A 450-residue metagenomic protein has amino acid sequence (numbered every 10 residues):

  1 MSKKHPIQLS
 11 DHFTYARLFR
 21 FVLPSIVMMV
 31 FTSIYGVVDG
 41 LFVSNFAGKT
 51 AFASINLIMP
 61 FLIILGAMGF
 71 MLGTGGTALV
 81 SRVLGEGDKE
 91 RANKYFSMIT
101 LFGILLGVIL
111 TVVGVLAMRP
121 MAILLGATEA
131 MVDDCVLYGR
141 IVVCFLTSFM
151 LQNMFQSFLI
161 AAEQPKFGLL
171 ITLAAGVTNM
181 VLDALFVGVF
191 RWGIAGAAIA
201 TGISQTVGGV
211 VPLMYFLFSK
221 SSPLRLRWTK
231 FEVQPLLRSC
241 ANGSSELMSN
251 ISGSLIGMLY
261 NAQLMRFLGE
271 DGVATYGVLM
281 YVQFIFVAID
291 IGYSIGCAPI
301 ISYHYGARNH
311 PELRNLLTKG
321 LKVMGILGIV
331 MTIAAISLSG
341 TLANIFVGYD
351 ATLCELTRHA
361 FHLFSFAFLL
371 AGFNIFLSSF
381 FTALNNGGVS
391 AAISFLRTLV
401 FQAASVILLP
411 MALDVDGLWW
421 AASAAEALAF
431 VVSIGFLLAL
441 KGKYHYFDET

Functional and structural regions predicted by a protein language model:
M1-V22, V80-T147, V189-S244, I301-A367 (+1 more regions): Short alpha-helical transmembrane segments in multi-pass integral membrane proteins
S10-A47, P60-G75, L79, V83 (+5 more regions): N-terminal transmembrane alpha-helices
R20-D39, I141, Q152, A175 (+5 more regions): Transmembrane helical elements of multi-pass membrane transporters/channels
I34-F52, A122-E129, L185-W192, S254-I285 (+3 more regions): Helix-terminus/linker motif at the lipid-water interface of multi-pass membrane proteins
D39, G76, A117-M118, F155 (+12 more regions): Hydrophobic/aromatic residues in alpha-helical transmembrane segments
V43-I63, A130-D134, I194-A195, P235-N242 (+5 more regions): Interfacial/gating helices of multi-pass transporter permease domains
F52-V112, F149-G168, T275-S339, A371-I393: Small-residue-rich hydrophobic transmembrane alpha-helices
G73, I141-I160, I171-N179, A197-V210 (+5 more regions): Short runs within selected transmembrane alpha-helices of multi-pass transporters and secretion channels
